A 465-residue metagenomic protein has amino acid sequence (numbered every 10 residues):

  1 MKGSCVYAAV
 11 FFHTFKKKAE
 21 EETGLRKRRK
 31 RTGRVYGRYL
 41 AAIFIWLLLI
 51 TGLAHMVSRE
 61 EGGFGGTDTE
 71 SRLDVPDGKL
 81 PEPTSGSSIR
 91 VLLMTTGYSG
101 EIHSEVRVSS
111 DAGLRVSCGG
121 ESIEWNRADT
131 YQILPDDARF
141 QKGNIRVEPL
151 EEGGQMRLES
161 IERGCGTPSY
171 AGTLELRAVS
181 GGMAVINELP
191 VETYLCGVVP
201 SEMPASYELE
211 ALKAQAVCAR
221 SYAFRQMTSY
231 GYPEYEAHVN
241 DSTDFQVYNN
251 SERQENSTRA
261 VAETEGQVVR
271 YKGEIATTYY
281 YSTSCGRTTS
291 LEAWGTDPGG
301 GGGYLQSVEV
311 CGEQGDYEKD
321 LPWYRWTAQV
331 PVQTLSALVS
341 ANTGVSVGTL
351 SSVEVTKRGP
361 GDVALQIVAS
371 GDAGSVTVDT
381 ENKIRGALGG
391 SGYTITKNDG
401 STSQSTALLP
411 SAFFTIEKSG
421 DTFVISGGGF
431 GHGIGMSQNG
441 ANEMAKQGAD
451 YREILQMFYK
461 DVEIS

Functional and structural regions predicted by a protein language model:
G3-S465: Conserved, single-site charged/polar hotspot
